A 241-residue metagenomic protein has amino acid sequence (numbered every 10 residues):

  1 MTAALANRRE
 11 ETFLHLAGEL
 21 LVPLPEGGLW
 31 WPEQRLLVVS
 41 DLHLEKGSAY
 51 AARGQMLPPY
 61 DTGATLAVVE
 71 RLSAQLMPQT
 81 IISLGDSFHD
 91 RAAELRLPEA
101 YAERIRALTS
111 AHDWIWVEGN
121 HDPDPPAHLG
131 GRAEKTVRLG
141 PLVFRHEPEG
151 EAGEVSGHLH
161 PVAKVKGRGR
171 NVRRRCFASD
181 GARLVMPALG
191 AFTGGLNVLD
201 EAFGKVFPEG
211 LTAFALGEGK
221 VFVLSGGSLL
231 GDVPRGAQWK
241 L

Functional and structural regions predicted by a protein language model:
M1-L241: Extended recognition/assembly regions associated with phosphoester-bond processing machinery
